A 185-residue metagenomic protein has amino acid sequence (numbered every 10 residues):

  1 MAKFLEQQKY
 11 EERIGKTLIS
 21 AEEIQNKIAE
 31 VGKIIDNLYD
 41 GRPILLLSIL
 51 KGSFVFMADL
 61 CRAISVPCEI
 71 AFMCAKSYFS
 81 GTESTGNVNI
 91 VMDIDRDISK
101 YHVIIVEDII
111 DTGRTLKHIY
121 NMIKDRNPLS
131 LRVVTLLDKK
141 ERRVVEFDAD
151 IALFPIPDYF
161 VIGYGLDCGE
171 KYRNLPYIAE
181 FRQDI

Functional and structural regions predicted by a protein language model:
M1-I185: PRPP-associated nucleotide enzymes
